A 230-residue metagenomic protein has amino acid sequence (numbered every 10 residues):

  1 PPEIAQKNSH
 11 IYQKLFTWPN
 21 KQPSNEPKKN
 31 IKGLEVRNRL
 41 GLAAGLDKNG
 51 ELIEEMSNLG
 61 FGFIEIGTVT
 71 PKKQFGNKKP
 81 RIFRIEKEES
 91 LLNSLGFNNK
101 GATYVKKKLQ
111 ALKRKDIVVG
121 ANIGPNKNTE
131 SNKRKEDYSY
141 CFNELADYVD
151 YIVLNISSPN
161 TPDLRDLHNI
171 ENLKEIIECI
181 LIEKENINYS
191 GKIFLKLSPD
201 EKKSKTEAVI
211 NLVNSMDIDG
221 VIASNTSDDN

Functional and structural regions predicted by a protein language model:
P2-N230: Flavin-dependent oxidoreductase catalytic cores
